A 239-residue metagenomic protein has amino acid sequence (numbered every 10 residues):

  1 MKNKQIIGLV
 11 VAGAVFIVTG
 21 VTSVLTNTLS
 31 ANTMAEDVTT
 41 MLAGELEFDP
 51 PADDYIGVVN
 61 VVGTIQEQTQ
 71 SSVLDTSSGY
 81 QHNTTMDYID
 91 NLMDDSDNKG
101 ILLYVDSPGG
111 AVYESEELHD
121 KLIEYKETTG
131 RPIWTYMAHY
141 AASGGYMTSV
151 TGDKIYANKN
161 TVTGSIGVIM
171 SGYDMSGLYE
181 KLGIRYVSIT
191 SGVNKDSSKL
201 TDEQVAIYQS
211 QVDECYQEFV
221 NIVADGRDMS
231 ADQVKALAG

Functional and structural regions predicted by a protein language model:
K2-K4, A12-T129, Y140-G226: Small-residue-centered hinge/linker elements
W134-A142, L237-G239: Glycine-rich beta-to-alpha transition loops that act as phosphate-gripper elements at the mouths of alpha/beta enzyme
F219-G239: Secondary-structure end/capping motifs
